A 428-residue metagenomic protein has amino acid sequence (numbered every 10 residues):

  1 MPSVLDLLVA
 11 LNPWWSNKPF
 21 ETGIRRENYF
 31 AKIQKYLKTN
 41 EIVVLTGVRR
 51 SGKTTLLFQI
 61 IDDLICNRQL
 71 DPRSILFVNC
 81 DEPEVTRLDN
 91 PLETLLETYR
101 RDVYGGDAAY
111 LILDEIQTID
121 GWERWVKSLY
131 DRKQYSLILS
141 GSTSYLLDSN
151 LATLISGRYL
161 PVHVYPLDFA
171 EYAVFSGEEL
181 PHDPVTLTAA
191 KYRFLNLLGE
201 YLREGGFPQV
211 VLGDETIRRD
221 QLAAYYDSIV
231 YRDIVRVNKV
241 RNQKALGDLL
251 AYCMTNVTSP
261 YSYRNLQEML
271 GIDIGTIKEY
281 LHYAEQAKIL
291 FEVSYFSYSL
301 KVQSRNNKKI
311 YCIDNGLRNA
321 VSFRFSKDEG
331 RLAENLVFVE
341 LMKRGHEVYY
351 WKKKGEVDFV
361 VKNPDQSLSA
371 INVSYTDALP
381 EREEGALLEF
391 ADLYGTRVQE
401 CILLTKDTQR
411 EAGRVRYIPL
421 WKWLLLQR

Functional and structural regions predicted by a protein language model:
M1-T22, T55, D62, C66 (+3 more regions): A cross-kingdom feature that marks ATP-driven nucleic-acid transaction machinery
P2-V9, S142-S144, N150-T255, S259-P260: Interdomain motor-coupling "hinge/lid" segment immediately C-terminal to the ATP-binding subdomain of NTP-driven enzymes
F20-L37: Pre-Walker A adenine-sensing motif
L45: Hydrophobic anchor at the beta1->P-loop junction of P-loop NTPases
V48: P-loop (Walker A) phosphate-binding loop of NTP-binding proteins
G52: Conserved glycine(s) of the Walker
L76-D107: Short glycine-rich substrate-engagement loop in P-loop NTPases that contacts/grips substrate
E123-I138, A152-T153: Conserved catalytic/switch belt of AAA+ P-loop NTPases
